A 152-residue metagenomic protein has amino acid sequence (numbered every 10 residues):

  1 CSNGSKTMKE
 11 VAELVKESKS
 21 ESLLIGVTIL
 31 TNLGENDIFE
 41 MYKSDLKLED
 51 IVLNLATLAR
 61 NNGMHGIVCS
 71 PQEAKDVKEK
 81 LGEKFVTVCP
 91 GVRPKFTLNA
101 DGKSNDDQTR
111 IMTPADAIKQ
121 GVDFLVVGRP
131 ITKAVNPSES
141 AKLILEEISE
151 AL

Functional and structural regions predicted by a protein language model:
C1-G66, S70-A74, K80-K84, P94-A100: Conserved anion-binding
K9-L14, I118, I131-L152: C-terminal helical cap(s) of enzyme catalytic domains, especially alpha/beta-barrels
E49-L53, D107-A115: Charged helix-capping and loop-helix junction motifs
A59, V77, A117, G128 (+1 more regions): Conserved, mostly hydrophobic/aromatic
N62, Q120-G121: Structural motif
V68, L125-V126: Conserved beta-strand positions in the central sheet of alpha/beta enzyme cores
K78-G91, S140-L152: Short, electropositive alpha-helical surface patch
P90, V127-P130: Glycine-rich beta-strand-to-loop/alpha-helix junction loops that act as flexible
